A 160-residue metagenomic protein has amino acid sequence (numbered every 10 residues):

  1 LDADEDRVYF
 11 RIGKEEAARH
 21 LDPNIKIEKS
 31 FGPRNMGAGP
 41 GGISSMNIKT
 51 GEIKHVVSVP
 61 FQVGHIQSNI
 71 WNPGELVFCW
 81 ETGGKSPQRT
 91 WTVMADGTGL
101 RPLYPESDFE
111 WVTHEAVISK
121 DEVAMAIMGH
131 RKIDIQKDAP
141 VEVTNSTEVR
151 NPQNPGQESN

Functional and structural regions predicted by a protein language model:
L1, P33-M36, M46, N69 (+3 more regions): Generic structural signal for beta-strand residues in well-ordered domains
L1-R11, A17, S58-C79, P105-M128 (+2 more regions): Conserved beta-propeller blade repeats
A3-D4, A38-G41: Residues forming well-ordered secondary-structure scaffolds
F10-A38, C79-S86, M128-S159: Short, conserved, GDST-rich strand-edge loop motifs in beta-rich repeat architectures
P40, P73, K85-P87, K120: Surface-exposed loop/turn positions within WD40 beta-propeller blades
P40-I43, V63: Extracellular structured ligand-interaction cores
G42-S44, R89-W91: A short loop-to-beta-strand structural motif that recurs across blades of beta-propeller domains
M46-Q62, V93-V112, V141-N160: Multi-bladed beta-propeller domains
